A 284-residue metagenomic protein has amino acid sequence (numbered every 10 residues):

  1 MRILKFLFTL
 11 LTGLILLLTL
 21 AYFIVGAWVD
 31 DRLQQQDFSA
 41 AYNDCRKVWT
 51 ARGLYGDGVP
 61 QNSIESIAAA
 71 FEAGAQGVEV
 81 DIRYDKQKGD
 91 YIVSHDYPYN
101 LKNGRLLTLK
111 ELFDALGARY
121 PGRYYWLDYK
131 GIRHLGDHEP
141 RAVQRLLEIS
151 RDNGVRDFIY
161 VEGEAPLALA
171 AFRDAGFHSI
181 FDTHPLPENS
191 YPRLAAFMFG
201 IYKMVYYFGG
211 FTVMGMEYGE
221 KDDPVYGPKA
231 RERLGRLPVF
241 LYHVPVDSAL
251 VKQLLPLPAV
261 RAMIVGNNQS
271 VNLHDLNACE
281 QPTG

Functional and structural regions predicted by a protein language model:
R2-G284: Phosphate-group recognition and catalysis centered on beta-loop-alpha active-site segments
